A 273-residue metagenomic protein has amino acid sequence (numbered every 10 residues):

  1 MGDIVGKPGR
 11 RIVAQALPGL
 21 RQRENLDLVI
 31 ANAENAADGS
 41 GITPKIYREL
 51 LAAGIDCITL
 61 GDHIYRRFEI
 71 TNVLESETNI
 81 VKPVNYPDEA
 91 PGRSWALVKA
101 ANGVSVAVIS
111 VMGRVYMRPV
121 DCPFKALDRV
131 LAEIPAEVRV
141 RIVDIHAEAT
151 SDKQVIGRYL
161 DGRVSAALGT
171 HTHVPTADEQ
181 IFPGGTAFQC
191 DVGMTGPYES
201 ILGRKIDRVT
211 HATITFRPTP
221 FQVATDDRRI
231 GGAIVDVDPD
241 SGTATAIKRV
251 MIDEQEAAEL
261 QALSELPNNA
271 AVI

Functional and structural regions predicted by a protein language model:
M1-I273: Acidic, metal/ion-coordinating pockets
